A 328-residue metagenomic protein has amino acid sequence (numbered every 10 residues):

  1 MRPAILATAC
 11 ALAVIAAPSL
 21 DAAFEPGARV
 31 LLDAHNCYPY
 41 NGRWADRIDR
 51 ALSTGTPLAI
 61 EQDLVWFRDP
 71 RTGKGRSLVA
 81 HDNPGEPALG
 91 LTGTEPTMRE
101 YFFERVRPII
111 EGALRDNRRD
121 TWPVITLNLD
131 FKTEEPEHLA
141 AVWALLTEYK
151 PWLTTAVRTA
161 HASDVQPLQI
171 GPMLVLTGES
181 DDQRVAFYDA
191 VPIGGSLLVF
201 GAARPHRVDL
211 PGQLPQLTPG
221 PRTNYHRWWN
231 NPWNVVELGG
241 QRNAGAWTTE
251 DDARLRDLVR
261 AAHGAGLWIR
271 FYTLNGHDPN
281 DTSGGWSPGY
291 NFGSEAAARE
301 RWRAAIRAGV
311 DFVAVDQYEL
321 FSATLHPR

Functional and structural regions predicted by a protein language model:
M1-A7: Bacterial N-terminal signal peptides that target proteins for export
I5, A17, D21-A22: Intrinsically disordered, low-complexity serine/threonine-rich segments
A7-I15: Bacterial N-terminal signal peptides
L20-E61, W66-R328: Catalytic cores of phosphodiester-bond hydrolases, prominently lipid phosphodiesterases
